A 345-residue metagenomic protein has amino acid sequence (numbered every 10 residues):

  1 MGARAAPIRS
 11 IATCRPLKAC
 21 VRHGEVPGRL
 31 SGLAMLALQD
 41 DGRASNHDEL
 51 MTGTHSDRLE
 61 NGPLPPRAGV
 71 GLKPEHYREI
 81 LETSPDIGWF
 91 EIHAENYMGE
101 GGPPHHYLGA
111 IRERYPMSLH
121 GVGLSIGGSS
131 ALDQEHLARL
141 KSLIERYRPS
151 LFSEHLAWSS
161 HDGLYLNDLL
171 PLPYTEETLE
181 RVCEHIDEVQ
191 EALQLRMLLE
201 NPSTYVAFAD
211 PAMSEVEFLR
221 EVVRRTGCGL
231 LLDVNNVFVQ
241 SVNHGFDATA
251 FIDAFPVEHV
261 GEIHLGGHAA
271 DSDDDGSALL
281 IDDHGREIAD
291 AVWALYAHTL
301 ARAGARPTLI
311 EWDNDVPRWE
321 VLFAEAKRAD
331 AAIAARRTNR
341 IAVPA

Functional and structural regions predicted by a protein language model:
D48-S142: N-terminal pre-domain/capping segments
L81-P85, G102-L119, E135-S150, Q190-A192 (+3 more regions): Acidic (Asp/Glu)-rich catalytic clusters
F90, F152, D233, I263 (+1 more regions): Conserved, mostly hydrophobic/aromatic
A94-H106, S125-E135, Y205-M213, F238-G245 (+2 more regions): Acidic-and-aromatic substrate-binding clefts and catalytic sites of carbohydrate-active enzymes
G99-G101, A131, L170-T175, L179 (+1 more regions): Gly/Pro-rich active-site loop or hairpin
D133-L230: Active-site acidic/histidine proton-transfer and metal-coordination neighborhood in alpha/beta enzyme cores
Q190-G276: Acidic/histidine-rich catalytic cores of soluble enzymes
